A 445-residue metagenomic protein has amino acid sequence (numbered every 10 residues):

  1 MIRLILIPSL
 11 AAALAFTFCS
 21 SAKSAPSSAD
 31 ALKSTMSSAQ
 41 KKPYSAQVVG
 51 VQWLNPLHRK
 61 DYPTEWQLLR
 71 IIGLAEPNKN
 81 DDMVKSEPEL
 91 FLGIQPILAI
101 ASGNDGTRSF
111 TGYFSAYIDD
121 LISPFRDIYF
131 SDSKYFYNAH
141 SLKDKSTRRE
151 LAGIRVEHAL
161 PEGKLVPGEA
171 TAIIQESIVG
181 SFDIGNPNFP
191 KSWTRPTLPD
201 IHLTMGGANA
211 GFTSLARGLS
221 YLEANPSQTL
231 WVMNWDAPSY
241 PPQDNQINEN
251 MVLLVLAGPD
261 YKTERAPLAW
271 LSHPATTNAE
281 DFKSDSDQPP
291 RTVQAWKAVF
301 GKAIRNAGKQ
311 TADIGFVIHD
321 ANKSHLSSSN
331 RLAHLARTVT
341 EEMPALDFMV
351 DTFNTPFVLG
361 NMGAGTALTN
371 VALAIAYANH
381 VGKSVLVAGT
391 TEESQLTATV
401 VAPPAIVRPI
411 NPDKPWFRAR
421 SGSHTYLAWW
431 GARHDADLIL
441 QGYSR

Functional and structural regions predicted by a protein language model:
M1-N248, V252-R445: Conserved "HGTGT" condensation-loop signature of ketosynthase/thiolase-family condensing enzymes that catalyze
